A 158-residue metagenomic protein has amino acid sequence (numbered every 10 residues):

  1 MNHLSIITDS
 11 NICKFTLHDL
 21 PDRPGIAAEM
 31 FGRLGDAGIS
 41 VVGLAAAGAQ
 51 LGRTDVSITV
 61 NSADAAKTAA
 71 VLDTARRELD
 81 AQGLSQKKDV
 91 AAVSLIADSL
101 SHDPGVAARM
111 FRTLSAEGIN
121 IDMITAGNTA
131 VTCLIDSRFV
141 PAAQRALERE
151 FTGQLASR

Functional and structural regions predicted by a protein language model:
M1-R158: A conserved regulatory-domain signal marking ACT and ACT-like small-molecule sensing domains and adjacent regulatory
